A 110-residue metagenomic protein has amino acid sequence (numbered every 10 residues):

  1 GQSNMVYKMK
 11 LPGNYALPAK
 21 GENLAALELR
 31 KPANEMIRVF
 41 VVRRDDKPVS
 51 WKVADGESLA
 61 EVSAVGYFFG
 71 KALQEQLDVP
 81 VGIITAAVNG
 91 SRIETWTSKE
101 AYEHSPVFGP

Functional and structural regions predicted by a protein language model:
Q2-P110: Cell-envelope and extracellular/periplasmic
